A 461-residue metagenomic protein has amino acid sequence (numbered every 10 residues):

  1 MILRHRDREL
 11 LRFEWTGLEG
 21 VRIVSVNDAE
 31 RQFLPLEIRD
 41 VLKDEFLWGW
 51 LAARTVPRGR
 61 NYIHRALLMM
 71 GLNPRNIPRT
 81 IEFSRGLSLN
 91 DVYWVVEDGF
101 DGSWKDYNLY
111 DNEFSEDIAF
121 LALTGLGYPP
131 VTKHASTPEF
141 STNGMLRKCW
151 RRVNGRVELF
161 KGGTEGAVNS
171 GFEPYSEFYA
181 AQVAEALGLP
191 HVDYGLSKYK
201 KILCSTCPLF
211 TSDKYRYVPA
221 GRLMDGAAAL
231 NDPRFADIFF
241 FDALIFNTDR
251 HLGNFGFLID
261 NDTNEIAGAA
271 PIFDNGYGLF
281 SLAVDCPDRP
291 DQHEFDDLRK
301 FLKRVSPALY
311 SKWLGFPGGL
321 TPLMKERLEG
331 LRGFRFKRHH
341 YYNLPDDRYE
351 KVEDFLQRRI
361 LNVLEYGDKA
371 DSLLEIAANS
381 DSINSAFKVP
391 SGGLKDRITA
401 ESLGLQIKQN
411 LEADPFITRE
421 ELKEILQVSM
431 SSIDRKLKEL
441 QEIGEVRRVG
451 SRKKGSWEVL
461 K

Functional and structural regions predicted by a protein language model:
M1-N247, F257-S391: Phosphate/dinucleotide-binding and metal-coordinating scaffold of catalytic cores in nucleotide-dependent enzymes
G253-F255: Conserved protein-kinase catalytic-loop position immediately C-terminal to the HRD catalytic Asp
S281, W313-N343, K369-K461: C-terminal regulatory or interaction extensions
